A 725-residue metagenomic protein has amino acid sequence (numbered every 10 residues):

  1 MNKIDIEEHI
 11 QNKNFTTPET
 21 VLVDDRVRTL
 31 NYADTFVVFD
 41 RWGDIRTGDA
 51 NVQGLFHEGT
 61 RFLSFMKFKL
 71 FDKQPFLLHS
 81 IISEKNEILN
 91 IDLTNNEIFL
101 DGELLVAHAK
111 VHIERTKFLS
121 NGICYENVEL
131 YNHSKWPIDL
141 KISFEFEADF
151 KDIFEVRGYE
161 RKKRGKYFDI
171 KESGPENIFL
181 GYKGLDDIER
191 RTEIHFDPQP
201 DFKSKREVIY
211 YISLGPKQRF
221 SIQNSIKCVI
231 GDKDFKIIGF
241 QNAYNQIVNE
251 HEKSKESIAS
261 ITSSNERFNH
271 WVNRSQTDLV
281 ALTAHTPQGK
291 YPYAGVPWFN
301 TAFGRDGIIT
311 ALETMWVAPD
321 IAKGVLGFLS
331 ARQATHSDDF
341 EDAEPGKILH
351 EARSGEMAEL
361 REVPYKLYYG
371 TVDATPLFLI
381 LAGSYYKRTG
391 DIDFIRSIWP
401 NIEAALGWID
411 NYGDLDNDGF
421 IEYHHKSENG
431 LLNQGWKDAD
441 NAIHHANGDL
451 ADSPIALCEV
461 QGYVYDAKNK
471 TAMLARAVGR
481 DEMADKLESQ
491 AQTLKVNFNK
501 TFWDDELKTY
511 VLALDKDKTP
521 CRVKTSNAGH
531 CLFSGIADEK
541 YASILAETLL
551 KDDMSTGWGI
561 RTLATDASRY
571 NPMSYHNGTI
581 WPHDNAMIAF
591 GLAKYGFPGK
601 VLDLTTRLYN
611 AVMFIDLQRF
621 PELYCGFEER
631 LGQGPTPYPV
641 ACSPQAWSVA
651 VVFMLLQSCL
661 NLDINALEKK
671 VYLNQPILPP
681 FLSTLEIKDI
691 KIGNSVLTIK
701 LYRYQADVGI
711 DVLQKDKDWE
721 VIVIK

Functional and structural regions predicted by a protein language model:
M1-Q276, V280, H285-K290, V296-T301 (+10 more regions): Terminal accessory carbohydrate-recognition/targeting modules of carbohydrate-active enzymes
N90, N95-N96, L105, T262-A302 (+10 more regions): Extended glycan-interaction surfaces of carbohydrate-active proteins
D232-D234, A382-S397, K468-K486, L592-G599: Inter-helical turn/loop segments and adjacent helix faces that build the functional surface of alpha-helical bundle
N269-Q276, V280, P319-Q333, G346-L349 (+7 more regions): Hydrophobic core segments within long, regular secondary-structure runs in both alpha- and beta-rich folds
R305-S337, N527-E539, N585-V601, T605-L608: Alpha-helical support elements that line or immediately flank enzyme active sites and cofactor-binding pockets
T375, L379-A382, Q461, K468 (+1 more regions): TPR repeat positional signature
I402, Q461-M473: Extended, hydrophobic/aromatic-rich amphipathic alpha-helical segments that build helical scaffolds
